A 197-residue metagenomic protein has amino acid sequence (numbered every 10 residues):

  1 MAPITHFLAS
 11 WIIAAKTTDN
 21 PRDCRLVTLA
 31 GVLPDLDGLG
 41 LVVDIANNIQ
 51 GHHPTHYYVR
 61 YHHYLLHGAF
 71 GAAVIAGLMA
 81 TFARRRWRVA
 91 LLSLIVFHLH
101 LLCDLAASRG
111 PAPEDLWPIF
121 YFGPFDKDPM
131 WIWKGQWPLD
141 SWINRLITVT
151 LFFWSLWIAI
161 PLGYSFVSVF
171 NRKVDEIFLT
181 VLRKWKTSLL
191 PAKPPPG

Functional and structural regions predicted by a protein language model:
M1-G197: N-terminal membrane-targeting hydrophobic helices
